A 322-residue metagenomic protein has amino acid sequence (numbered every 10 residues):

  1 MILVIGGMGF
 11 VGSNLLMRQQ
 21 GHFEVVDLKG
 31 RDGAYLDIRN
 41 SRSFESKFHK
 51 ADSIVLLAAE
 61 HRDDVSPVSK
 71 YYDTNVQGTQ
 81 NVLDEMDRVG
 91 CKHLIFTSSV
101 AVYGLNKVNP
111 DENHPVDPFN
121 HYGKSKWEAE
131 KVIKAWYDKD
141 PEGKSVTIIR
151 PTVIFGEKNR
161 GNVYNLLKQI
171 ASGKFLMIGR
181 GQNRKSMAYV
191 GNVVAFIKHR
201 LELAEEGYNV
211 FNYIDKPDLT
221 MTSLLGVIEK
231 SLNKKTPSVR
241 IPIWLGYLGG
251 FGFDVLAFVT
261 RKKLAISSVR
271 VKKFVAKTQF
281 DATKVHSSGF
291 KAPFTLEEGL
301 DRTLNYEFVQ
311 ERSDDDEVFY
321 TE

Functional and structural regions predicted by a protein language model:
I2-G21: N-terminal Rossmann NAD(P)H-binding glycine-rich loop of SDR-like oxidoreductase domains
F23-S43: Adenosine-cofactor binding site in Rossmann-like domains, unifying the SAM/SAH pocket of S-adenosylmethionine-dependent
I38-Q77, N81, E85-R88, Y103-K107: NAD(P)H-binding glycine-rich loop region in Rossmannoid oxidoreductase-like domains and their noncatalytic homologs
D73, K107-I154, F175-I178: Catalytic helix-loop patch of NAD(P)-dependent Rossmann-fold dehydrogenases
N81-H121: Conserved Rossmann-fold NAD(P)-dependent oxidoreductase catalytic core, especially the SDR/UDP-sugar
N159-N165, G179-E202, N209-N212: Substrate-positioning beta->alpha
V190, G226, G249-F290: Conserved C-terminal active-site "lid" loop/helix of NAD(P)H-dependent oxidoreductases that clamps the redox cofactor
R200-A265, L300-L304, Q310-E322: Mid/C-terminal beta-alpha module of Rossmann-like enzyme folds, strongest in SDR-family dehydrogenases/epimerases
